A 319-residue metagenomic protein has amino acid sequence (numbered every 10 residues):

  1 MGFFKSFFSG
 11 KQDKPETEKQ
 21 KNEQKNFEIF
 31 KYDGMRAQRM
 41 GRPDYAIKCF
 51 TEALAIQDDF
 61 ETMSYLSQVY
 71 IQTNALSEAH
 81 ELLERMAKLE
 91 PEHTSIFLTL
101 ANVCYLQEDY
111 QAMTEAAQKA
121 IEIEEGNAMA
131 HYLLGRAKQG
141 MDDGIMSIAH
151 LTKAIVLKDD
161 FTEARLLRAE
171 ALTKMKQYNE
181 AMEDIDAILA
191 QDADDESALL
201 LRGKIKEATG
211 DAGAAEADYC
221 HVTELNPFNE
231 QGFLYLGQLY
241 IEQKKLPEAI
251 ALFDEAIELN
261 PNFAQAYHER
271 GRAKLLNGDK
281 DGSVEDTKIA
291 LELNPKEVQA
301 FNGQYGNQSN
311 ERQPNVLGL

Functional and structural regions predicted by a protein language model:
M1-E18, D281-L319: Terminal, low-structured helical/coil segments at or just beyond the last alpha-helical repeat
M1-K25, R39-G41, Y45-C49, Q72-T73 (+7 more regions): Long, contiguous interaction/recruitment modules in multidomain scaffold/adaptor proteins
Q20-E61, Y65-Q72, S95, T99-E108 (+3 more regions): Alpha-helical segment of the N-proximal tetratricopeptide repeat
Y32, Y65, T99, L133 (+5 more regions): Canonical tetratricopeptide repeat
M40-K48, T73-R85, Q107-K119, G140-K153 (+5 more regions): Structural signature of tandem alpha-helical TPR/SEL1-like repeats, specifically the intra-repeat loop/turn
Q57-D58, P91, E125, D159 (+4 more regions): Short coil turns that delineate tetratricopeptide repeat
T62-M63, I96, A130, A164 (+4 more regions): TPR alpha-solenoid repeat register
N102, L200, K204-G210, A217-C220 (+1 more regions): Alpha-helical adaptor scaffolds
